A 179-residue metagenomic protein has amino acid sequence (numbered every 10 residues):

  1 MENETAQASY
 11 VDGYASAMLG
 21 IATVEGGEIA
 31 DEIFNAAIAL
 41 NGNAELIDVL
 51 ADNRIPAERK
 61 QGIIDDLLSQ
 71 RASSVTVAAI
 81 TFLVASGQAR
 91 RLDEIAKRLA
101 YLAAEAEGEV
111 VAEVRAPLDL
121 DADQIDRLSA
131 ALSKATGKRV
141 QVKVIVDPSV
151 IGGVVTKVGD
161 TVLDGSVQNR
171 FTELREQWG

Functional and structural regions predicted by a protein language model:
M1-G179: Elongated, mostly alpha-helical coiled-coil "stalk/stator" tethers of large membrane protein machines
